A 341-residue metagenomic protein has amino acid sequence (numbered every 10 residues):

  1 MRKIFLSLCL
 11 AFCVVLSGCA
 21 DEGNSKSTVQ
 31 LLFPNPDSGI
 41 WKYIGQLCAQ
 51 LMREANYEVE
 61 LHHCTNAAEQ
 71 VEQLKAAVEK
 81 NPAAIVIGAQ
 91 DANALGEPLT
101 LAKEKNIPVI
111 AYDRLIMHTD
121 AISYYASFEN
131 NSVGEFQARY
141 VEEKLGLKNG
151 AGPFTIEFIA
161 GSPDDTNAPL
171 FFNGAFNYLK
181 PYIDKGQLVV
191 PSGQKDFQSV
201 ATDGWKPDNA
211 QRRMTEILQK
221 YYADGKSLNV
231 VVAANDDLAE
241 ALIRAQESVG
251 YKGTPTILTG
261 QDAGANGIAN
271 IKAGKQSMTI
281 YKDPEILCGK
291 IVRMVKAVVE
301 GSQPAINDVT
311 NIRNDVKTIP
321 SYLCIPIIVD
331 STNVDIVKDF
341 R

Functional and structural regions predicted by a protein language model:
M1-I4: Positively charged n-region of N-terminal signal peptides that target proteins for export
L6-S7, M117: Short amphipathic alpha-helical "recognition" segments used for binding
S7-V15: Bacterial N-terminal signal peptides
C19-R341: A residue-level marker of the well-folded mature domains of exported/periplasmic proteins
